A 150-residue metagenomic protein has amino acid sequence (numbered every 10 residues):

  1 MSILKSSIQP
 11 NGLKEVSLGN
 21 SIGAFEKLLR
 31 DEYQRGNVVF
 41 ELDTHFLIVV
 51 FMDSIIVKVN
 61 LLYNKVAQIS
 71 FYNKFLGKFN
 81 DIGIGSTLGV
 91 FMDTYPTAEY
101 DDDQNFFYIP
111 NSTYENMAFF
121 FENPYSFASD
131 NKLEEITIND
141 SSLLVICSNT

Functional and structural regions predicted by a protein language model:
M1-E115, F120-T150: Short helix/turn-capping signatures at newly exposed starts of structured segments
